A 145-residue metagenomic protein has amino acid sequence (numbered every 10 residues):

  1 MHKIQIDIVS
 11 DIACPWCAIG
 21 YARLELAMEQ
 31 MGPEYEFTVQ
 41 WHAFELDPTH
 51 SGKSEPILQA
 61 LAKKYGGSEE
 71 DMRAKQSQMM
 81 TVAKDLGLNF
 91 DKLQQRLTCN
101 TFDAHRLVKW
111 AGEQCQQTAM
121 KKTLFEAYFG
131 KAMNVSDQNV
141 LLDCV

Functional and structural regions predicted by a protein language model:
M1, Q5, K131-N134: Generic secretory/membrane-interface signal
H2-P15, G20-L24, V39-H42: Short active-site neighborhood of thiol/selenol oxidoreductases, capturing the structured segment around
Y21-Y128: Structural alpha/beta surface segment adjacent to cysteine/selenocysteine redox centers across thiol/disulfide enzymes
L124-V145: Histidine/lysine/aspartate-rich catalytic loop segments that bind and position anionic ligands
